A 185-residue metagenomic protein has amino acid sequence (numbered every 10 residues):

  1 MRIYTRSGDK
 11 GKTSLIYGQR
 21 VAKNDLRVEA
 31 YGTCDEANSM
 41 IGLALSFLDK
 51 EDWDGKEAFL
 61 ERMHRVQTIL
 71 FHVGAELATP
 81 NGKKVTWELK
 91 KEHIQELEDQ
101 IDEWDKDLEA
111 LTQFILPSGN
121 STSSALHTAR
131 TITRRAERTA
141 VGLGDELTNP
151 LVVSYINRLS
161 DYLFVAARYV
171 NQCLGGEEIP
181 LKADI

Functional and structural regions predicted by a protein language model:
M1-I185: Phosphate/pyrophosphate-binding loop motifs in nucleotide- or prenyl diphosphate-using proteins
